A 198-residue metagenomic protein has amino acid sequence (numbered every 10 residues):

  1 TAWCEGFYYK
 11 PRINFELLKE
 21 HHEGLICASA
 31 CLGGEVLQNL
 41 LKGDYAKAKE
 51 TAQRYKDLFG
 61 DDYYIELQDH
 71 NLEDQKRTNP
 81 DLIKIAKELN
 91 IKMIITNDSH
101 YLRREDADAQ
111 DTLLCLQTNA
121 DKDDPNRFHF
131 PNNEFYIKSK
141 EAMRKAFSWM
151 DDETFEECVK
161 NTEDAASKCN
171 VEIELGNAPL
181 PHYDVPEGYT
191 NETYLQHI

Functional and structural regions predicted by a protein language model:
T1-I198: Phosphodiester-processing cores and adjacent nucleic acid-binding clamps
